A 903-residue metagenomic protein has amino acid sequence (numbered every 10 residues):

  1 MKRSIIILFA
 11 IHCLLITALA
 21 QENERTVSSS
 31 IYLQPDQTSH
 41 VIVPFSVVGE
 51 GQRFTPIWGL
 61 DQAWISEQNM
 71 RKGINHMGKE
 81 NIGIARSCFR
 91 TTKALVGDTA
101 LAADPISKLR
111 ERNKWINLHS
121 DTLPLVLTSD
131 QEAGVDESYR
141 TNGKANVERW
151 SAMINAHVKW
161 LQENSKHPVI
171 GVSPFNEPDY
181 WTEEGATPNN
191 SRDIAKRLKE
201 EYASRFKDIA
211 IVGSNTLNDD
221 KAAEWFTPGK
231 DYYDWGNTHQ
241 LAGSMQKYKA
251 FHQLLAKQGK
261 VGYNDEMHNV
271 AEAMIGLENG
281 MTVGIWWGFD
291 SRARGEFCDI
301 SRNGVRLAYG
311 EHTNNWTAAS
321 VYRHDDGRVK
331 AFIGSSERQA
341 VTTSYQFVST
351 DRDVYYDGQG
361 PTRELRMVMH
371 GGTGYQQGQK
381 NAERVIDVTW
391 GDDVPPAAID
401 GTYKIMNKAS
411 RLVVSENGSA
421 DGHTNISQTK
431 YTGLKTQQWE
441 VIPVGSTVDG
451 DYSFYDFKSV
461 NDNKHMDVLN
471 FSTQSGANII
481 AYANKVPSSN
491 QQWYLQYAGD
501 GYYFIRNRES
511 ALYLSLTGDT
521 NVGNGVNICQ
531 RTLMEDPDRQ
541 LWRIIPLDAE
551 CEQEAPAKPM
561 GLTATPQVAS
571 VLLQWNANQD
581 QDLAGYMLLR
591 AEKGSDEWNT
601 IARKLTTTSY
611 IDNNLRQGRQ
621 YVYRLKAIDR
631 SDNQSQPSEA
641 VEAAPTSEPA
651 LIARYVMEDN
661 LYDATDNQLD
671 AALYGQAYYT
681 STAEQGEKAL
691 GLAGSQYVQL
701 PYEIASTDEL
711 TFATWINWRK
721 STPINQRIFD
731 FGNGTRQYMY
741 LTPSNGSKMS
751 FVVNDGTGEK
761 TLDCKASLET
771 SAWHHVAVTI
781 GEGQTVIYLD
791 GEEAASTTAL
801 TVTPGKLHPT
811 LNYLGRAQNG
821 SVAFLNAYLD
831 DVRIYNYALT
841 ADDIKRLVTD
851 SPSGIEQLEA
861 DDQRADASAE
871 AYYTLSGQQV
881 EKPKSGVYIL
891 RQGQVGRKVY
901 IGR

Functional and structural regions predicted by a protein language model:
L60-D219, A223: Substrate-binding cleft and catalytic face of glycoside hydrolase catalytic domains, especially the flexible beta-alpha
N155, K159, N164-I170, W181-Y403: Substrate-binding and catalytic surfaces of secreted/luminal carbohydrate-active proteins
V394-E554, Y697: Lectin-like carbohydrate-binding module/patch detector with strong preference for beta-trefoil
A397, T646-Q676, T680-I844, T849-D850: Extracellular glycan-associated modules
D548-L562, T646-E648, T840-S876: Residue-level detector of functionally pivotal "anchor" positions at catalytic/ligand-binding pockets or at interdomain
A569-L583: Conserved aromatic anchor
D612-N633: Beta-strand-rich modules
I628-S647: Extracellular fibronectin type III
